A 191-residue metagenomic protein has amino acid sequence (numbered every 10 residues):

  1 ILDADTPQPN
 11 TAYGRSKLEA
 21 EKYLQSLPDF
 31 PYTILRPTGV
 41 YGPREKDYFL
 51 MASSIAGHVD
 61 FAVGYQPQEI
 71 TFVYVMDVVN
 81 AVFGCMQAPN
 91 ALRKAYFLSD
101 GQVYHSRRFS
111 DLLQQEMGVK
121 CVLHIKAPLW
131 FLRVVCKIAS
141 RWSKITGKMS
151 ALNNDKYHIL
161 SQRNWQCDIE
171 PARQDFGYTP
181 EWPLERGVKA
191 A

Functional and structural regions predicted by a protein language model:
I1-V40, D60-G64: Catalytic helix-loop patch of NAD(P)-dependent Rossmann-fold dehydrogenases
T6, A52-V63, V119, K148-L152 (+1 more regions): A short C-terminal helix-loop "cap" of Rossmann-like NAD(P)-dependent dehydrogenase/epimerase domains
T11, I70-M76, Y104, C167 (+1 more regions): Residue-level signal for the nucleotide or nucleotide-sugar donor/cofactor binding architecture
R15, E19, E45-L50, G64-Q87 (+2 more regions): Substrate-positioning beta->alpha
V40-P43, G101: Structured loop/turn residues at secondary-structure junctions
G84, A88-A151, E185, K189-A190: Mid/C-terminal beta-alpha module of Rossmann-like enzyme folds, strongest in SDR-family dehydrogenases/epimerases
S106, K148, L152-I169: Active-site loop of classical SDR/Rossmann-like NAD(P)-dependent oxidoreductases, centered on the catalytic Tyr-X3-Lys
C167-D175, T179-A191: Amphipathic terminal alpha-helices
